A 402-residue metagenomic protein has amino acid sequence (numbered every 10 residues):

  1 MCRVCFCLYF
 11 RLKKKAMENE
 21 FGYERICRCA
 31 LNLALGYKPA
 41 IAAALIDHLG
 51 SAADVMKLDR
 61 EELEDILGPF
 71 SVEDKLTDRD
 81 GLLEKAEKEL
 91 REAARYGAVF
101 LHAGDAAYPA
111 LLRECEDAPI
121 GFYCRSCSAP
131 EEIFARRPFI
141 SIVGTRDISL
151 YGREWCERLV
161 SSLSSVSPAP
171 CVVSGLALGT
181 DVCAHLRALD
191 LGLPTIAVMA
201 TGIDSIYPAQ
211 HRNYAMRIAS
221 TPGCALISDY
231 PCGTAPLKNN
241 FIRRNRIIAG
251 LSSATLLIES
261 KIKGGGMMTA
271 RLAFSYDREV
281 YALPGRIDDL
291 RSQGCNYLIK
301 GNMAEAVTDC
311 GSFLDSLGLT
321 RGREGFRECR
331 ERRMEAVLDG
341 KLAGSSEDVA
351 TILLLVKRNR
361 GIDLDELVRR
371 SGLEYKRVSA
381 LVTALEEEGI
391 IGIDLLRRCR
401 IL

Functional and structural regions predicted by a protein language model:
C2-C7: Cysteine-centered motifs
L8-L12: Generic detector of N-terminal low-structure segments
K13, M17-A107, E388, I393-R397 (+1 more regions): Short, small/acidic-rich helices and loops at N termini and domain boundaries of DNA replication/processing enzymes
A16-G22, H102-L402: Glycine-biased, small-residue-rich flexible motifs in mid-sequence functional cores and linkers
